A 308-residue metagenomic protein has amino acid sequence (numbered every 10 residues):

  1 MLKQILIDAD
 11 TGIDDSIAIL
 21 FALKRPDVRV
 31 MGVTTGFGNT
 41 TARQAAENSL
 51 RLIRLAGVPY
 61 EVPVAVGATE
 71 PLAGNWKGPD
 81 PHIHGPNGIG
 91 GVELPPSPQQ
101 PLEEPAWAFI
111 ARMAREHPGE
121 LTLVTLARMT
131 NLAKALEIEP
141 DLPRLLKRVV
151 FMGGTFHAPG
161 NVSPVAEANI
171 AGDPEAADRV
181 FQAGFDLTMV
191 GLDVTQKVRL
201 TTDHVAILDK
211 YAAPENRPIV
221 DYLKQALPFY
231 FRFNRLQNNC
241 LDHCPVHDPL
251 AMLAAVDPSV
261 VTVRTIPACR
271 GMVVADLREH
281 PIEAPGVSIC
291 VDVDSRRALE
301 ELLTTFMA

Functional and structural regions predicted by a protein language model:
L2, F21-A22, R29-V30, A171 (+2 more regions): Conformational coupling and interaction surfaces
L2-A9, I13-R51, P59, P86-N87 (+2 more regions): Active-site histidine-anchored catalytic micro-motif
L2-T11, V64-E70, I89-G91, T130-L136 (+3 more regions): Short, mixed-charge, low-aromatic patches
I7, V62, D80-P86, T122 (+4 more regions): Short, flexible coil/turn micro-motifs enriched in small/turn-prone residues
A46-E116, A284-V293, A298-L303, M307: Metal-dependent C-N hydrolase catalytic cores
V64, V180, M252: A residue-level signal for conserved active-site and pocket-lining positions in enzyme catalytic cores
N75-P79, S163, T201-D203: Short aromatic-enriched loop/helix-cap "lid" or pocket-rim segments at secondary-structure transitions that line
